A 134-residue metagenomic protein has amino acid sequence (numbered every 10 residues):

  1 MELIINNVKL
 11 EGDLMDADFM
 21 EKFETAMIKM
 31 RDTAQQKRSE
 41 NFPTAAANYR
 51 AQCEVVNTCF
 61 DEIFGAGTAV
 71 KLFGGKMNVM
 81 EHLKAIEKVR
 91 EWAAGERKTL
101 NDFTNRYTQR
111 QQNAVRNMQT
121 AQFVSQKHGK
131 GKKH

Functional and structural regions predicted by a protein language model:
M1-A46: Short N-terminal mixed-charge amphipathic segments
L3, L10, S39-E40, Q52 (+2 more regions): General secondary-structure edge motif
L10-E11, D18-F19, F23, T33-A34 (+3 more regions): Intrinsically disordered, low-complexity interaction/regulatory regions of eukaryotic proteins
L14, D18-T25, A47, A51 (+4 more regions): Alpha-helix boundary/N-cap detector
I28-T58, F103-R106, R110: Generic amphipathic, hydrophobic interface segment in small proteins and small subunits
E62, A66-G75: Mid-chain, well-packed structural core segment of small domains
L72-H134: C-terminal charged interaction modules
